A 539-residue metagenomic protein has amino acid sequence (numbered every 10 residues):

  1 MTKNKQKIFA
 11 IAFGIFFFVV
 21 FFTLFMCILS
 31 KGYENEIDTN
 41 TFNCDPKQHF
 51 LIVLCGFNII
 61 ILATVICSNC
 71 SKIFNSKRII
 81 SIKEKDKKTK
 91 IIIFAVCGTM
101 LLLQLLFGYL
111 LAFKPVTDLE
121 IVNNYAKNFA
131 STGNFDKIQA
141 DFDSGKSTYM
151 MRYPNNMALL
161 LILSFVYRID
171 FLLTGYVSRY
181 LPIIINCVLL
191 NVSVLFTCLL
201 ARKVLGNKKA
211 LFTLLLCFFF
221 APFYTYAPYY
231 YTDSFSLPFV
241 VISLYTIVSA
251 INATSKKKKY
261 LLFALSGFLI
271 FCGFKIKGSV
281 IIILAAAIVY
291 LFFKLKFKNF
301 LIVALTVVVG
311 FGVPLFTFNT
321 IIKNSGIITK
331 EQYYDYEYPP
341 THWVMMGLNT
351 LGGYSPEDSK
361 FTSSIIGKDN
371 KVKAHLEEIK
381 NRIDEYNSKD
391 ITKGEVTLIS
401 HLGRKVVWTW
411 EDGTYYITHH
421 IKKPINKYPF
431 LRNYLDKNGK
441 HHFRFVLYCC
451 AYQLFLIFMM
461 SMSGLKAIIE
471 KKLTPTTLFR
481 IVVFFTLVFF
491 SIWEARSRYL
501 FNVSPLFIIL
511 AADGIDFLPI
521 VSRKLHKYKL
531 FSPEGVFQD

Functional and structural regions predicted by a protein language model:
M1-F107, V303-V308, L530-D539: Start-transfer (signal-anchor) and selected internal transmembrane alpha helices of multi-pass inner/ER membrane
T41-G56, L181, I185-N186, R404-V483: Membrane-interface anchor segments at the N-terminal boundary of transmembrane helices in multi-pass membrane enzymes
I121-M151, A158, Y354-E357: Extracytosolic helix-loop segments that constitute the early lumenal/periplasmic catalytic or substrate-binding loops
F135-S144, K323-N426: Membrane-proximal stem/loop segments at transmembrane-domain junctions that anchor or position
G145-G175, C187: Short hydrophobic/aromatic helix or loop-helix immediately within or flanking a transmembrane segment in polytopic
Y180, T197-F219, P475-T477: Transmembrane-helix signature of polytopic, membrane-embedded enzymes that assemble or transfer cell-envelope glycans
L181-L205, I242, F458-L465: Transmembrane-helix motifs of polytopic, lipid-linked glycan transferases
P222-S236: Short acidic/glycine- and proline-prone juxtamembrane loop motifs at membrane-interface regions of multi-pass membrane
